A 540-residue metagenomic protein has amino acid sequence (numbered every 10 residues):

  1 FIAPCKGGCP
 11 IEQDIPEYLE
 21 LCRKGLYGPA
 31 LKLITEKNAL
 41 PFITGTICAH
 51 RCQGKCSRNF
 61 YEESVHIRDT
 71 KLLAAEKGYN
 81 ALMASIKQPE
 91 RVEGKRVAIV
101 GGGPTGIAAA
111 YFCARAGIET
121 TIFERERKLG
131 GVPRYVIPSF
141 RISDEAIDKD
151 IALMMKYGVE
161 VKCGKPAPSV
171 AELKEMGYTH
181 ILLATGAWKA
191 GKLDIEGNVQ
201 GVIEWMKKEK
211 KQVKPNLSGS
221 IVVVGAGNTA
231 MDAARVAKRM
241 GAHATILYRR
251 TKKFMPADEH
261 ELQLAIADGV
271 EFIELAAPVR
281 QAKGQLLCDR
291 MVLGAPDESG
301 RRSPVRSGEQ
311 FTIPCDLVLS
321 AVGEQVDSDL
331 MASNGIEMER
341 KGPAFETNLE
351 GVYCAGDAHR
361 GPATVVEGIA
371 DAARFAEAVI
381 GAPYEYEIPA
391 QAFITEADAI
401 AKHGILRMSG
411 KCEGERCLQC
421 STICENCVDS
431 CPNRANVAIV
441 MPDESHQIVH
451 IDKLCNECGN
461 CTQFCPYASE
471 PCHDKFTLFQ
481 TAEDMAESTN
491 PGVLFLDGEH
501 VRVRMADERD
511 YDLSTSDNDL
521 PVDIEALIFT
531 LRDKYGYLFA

Functional and structural regions predicted by a protein language model:
F1-R96, D144, L183-N198, I203-W205 (+11 more regions): Ferredoxin-type iron-sulfur electron-transfer modules and their immediate structural context
E12-R23, L31-I34, F60, S64-R68 (+6 more regions): Beta1-alpha1 glycine-rich phosphate/pyrophosphate-binding loop at the start of Rossmann-like nucleotide-binding domains
A39, G103-T105, K128, G227-N228 (+2 more regions): Residue-level detector of alpha-helix initiation sites
K55-Y61, G177-A184, C458-K475, T481: Hydrophobic or amphipathic alpha-helical targeting/insertion segments
R91-T105, L217-G227: Beta1/beta-strand and adjacent pyrophosphate-binding region of the FAD-binding site in flavoprotein oxidoreductases
E145-L193, V202-L217, R239-E339: A Rossmann-like FAD-binding core segment of flavoenzymes
L217-A244: Predominantly flavin-linked oxidoreductase catalytic cores and closely associated redox partners
P442-Q447, Y467-D497: Catalytic or ion-translocation cores adjacent to nucleophile or general acid/base/metal-coordination motifs in diverse
